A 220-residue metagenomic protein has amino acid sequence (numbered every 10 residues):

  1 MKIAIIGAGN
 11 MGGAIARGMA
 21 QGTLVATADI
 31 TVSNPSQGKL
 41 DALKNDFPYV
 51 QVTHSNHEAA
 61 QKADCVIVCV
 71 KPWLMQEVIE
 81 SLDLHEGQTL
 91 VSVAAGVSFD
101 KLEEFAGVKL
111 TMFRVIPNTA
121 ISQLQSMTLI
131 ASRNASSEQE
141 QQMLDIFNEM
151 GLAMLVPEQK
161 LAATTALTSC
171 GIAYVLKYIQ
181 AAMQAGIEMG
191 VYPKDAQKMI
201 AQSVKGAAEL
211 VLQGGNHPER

Functional and structural regions predicted by a protein language model:
M1-H54, E58, Q125-S126, I187-M189: NAD(P)+-binding Rossmann beta1-loop-alpha1 motif at the extreme N-terminus of oxidoreductases
I3-I5, V66, V91, M143: Hydrophobic packing within well-folded, soluble alpha/beta domains
R17, G38-D64, Q76-S81, D100 (+5 more regions): Replace "anionic and nucleotidyl ligands
L24, L82-L84, F105-A106, A120-Q123 (+3 more regions): Solvent-exposed alpha-helices and their adjacent loops that cap or buttress functional pockets in soluble metabolic
Q37, F47, S55-I130: Rossmann-like NAD(P)(H) cofactor-binding subdomain of soluble oxidoreductases
K101-T111, M127-T164, Y174-G215: Internal alpha-helical scaffold of NAD(P)-dependent oxidoreductase catalytic cores
